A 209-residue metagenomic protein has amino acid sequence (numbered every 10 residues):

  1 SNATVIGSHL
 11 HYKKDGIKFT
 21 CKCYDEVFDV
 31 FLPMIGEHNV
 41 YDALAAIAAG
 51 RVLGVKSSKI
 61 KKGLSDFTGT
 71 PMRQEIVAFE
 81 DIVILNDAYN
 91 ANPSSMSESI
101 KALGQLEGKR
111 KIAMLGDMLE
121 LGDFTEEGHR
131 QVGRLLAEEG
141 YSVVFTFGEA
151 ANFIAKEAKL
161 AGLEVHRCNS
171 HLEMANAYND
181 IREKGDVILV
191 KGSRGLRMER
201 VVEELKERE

Functional and structural regions predicted by a protein language model:
S1-K13, F31-E37, K61-S65, E75 (+2 more regions): Beta-strand->loop->alpha-helix junctions that form or flank phosphate-binding loops in nucleotide-handling enzymes
S1-V27, T70-P71, S97: Extended acidic/charged loop-beta regions that coordinate divalent cations and stabilize anionic phosphate/carboxylate
T4-I6, F28, S94, G122 (+2 more regions): Glycine/Thr-rich phosphate-binding loops of Rossmann-like dinucleotide-binding domains
C23-Y141: Nucleotide phosphate-binding/pyrophosphate-handling subdomain across enzymes that bind or process nucleotide phosphates
A45, E183-G192: Short SAM/SAH-binding signature in class I
P71-R73, G195, E199-V201: ATP-dependent carboxylate/acyl-activation modules
A88, R110-K111, L119-D186: C-terminal helical cap/extension that packs against the catalytic core of soluble nucleotide-cofactor enzymes
V201-E209: A short, gly/pro- and small-residue-rich
